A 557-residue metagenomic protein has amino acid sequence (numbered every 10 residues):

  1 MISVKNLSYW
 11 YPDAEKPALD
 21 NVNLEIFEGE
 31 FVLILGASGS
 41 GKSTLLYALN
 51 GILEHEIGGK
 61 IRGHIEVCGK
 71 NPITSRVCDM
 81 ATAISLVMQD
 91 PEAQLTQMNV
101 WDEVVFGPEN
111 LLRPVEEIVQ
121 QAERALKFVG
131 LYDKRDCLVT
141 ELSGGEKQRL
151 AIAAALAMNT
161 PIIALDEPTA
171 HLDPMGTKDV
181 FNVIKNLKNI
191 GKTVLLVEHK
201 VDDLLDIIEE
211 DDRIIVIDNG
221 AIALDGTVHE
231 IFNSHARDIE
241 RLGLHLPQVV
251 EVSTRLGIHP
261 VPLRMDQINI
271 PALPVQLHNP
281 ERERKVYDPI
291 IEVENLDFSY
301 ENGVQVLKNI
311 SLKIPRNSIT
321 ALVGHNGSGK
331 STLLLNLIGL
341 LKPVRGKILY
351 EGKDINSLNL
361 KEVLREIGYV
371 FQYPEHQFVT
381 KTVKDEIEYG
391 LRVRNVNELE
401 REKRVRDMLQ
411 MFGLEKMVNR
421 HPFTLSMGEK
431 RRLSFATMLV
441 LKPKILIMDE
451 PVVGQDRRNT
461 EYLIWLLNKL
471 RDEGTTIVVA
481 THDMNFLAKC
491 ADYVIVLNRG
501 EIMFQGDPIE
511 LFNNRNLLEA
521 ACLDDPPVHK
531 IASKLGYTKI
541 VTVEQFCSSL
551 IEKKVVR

Functional and structural regions predicted by a protein language model:
L35-A37, V323-H325: The feature captures the beta-strand-to-loop junction immediately N-terminal to the Walker
N50, I338: Helix-to-loop junction immediately C-terminal to a conserved catalytic motif
G58-K70, G346-D354, V363: Conserved ABC transporter NBD signature motif
E116-K134, L399-M417: Conserved ABC ATPase "signature" region
L138-L142, E146, H421-L425: Conserved ABC ATPase signature
I163-D166, L446-D449: Catalytic Walker B motif of ABC-type/P-loop ATPase nucleotide-binding domains
G220, R499-G500: Conserved ABC ATPase "signature" C-loop
